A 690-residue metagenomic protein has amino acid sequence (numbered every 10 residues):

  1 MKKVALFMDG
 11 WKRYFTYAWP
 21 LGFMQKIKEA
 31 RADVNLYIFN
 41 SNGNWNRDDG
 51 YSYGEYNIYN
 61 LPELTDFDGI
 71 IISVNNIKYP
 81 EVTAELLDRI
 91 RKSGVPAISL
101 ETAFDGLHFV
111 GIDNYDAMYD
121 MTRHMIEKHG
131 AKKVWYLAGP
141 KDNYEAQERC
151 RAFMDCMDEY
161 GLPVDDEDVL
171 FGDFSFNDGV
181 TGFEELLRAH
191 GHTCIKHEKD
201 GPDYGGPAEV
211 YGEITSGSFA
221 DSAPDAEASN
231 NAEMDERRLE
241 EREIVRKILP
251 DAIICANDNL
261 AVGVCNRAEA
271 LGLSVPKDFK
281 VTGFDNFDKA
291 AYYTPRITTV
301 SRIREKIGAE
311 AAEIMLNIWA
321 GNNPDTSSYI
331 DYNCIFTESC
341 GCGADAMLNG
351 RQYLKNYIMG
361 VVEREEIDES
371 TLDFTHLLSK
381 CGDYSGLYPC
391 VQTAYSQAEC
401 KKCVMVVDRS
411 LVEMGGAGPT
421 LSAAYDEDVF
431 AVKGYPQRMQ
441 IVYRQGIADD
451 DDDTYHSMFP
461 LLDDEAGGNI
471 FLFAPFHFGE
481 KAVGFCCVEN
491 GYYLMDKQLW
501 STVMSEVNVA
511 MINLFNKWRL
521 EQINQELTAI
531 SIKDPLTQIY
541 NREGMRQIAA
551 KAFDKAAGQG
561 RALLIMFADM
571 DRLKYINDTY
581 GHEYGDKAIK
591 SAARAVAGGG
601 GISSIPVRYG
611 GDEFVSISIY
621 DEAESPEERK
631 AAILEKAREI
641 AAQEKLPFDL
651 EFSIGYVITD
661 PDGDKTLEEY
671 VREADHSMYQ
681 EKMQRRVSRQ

Functional and structural regions predicted by a protein language model:
M1-D49, Y53-F374: Bacterial carbohydrate/catabolite-sensing allosteric modules
D373-L377, E521-R542, D554: Amphipathic HAMP/coiled-coil signal-transducing linker helices that couple sensory inputs to cytosolic output domains
L377-E427: Helix-loop-beta substructure at the N-terminus of cytosolic sensory domains that couple signal/ligand detection
F459-H477, C487: A short, aliphatic-rich beta-strand micro-motif
Y492-I512, E521-Q525: Amphipathic alpha-helical "output/dimerization" segments
N541-L564, D571-G598, V607-G611, V615 (+4 more regions): Conserved long alpha-helical elements within nucleotide-processing catalytic cores of c-di-GMP signaling and class III
H582, E627-L634, A642-K645, V657-Q690: Catalytic-core segments of nucleotide cyclases and related cyclic-nucleotide turnover enzymes
S604-Y609, F648: A short pre-motif secondary-structure segment
